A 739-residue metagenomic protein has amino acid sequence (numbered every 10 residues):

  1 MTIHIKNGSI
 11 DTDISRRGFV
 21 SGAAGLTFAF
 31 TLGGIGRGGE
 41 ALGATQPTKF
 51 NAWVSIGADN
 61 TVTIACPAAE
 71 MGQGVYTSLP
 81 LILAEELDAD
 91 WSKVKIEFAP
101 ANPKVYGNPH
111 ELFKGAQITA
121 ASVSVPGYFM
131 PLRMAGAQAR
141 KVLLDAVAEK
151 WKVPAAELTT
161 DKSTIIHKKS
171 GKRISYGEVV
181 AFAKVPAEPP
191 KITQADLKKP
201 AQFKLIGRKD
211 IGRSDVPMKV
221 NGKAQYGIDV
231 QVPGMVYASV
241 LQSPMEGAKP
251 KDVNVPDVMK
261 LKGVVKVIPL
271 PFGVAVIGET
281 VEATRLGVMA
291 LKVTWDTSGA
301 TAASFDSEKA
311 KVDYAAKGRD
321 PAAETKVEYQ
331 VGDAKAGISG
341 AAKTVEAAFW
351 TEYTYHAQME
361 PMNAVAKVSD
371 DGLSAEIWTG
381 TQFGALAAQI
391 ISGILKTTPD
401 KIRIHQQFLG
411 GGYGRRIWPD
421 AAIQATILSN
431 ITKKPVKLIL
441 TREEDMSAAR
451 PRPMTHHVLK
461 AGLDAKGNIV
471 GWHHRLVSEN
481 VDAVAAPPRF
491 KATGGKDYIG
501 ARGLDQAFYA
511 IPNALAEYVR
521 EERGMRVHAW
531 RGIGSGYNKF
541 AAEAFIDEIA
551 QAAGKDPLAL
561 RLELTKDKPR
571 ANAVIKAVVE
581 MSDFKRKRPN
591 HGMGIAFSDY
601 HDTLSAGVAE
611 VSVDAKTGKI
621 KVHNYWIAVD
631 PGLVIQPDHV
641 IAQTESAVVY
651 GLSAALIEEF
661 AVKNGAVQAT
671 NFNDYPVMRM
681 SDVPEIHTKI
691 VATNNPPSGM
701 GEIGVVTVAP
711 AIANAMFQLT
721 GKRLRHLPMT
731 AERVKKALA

Functional and structural regions predicted by a protein language model:
T2-V629, P684, F717-H726, R733-A739: Structural alpha/beta core scaffold segments of enzyme domains
I96-P103, E443, K663-S681: Substrate-binding beta-hairpin/strand module that engages nucleic acids
I533, V691-G704: Amphipathic, heptad-repeat alpha-helical segments used for oligomerization and assembly
G632-I635: Cytochrome P450 core scaffold surrounding the K-helix E-X-X-R motif and the conserved "meander" helix-loop region
D638-D674: Active-site "cap" helix and flanking loop/linker of ATP-utilizing ligase/carboxylase catalytic domains
R679-P696: Generic long, charged, amphipathic alpha-helical segments
I703-A709, A713-F717: C-terminal substrate/ligand-recognition segments
